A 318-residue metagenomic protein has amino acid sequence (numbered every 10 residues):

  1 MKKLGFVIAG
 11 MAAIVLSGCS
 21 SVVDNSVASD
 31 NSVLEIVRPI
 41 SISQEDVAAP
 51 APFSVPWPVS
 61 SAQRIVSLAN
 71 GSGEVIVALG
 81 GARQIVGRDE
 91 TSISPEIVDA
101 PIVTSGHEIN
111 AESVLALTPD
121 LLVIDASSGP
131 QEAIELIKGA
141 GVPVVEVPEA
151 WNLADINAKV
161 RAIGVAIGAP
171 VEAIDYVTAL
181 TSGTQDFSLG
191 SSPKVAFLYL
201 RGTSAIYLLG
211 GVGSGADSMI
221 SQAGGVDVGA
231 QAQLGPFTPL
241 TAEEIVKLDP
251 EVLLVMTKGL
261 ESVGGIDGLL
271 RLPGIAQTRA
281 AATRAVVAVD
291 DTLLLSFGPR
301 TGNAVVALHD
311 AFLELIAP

Functional and structural regions predicted by a protein language model:
K2-G71, A169-L198, D249, A311-P318: Bacterial Sec-exported substrate-binding components of ABC uptake systems
V47-P52, V103-E112, A232-T241: Short helix-initiation/N-cap motifs at beta->coil->alpha
R64-L117, L121-S127: A short, structured surface patch at a secondary-structure boundary
A69, A126-S127, E149, Y199 (+3 more regions): Short secondary-structure boundary segments
N110-A126, V142, T241-V255: Proline-aspartate-enriched helix->loop->beta-strand connector
P130-E132, V145-A162, S192-S218, E261-G264: Extracytoplasmic ligand-binding site segments that recognize negatively charged/polar headgroups
D155-V165, I174, F187-G190, V252 (+1 more regions): Structured C-terminal subdomain patch of bacterial secreted/periplasmic proteins
G210-F237: His/Asp/Glu-enriched short active-site or ligand-binding loop at hydrolase and phosphoryl-transfer sites
